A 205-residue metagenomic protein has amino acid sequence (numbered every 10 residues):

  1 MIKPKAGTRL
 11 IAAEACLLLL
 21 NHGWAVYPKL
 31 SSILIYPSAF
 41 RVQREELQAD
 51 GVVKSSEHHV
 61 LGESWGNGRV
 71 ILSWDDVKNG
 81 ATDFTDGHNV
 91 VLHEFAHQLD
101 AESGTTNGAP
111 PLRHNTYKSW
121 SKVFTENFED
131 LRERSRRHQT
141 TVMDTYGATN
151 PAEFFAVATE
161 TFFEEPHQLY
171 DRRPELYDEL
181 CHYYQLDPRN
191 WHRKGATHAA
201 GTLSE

Functional and structural regions predicted by a protein language model:
M1-P4, T149-N150: Intrinsic-disorder/low-complexity, polar/charged segments
K3-E14: Short, structured protein-protein interaction patches enriched in aromatics and acidic/basic residues, typified by
R9, Y27-K29: Short, basic and Ser/Thr-rich N-terminal targeting/leader segments
A12-N21, A25, F40-T85, E102-E205: Metalloprotease/metallohydrolase-associated module, dominated by Zn2+-dependent proteases
S31-I33: Extended, charge-biased low-complexity segments that typically form long amphipathic alpha-helices/coiled-coils
I35-A39: A general secondary-structure junction signal
G87-V90, E94-S103: Catalytic glutamate of the conserved HExxH
